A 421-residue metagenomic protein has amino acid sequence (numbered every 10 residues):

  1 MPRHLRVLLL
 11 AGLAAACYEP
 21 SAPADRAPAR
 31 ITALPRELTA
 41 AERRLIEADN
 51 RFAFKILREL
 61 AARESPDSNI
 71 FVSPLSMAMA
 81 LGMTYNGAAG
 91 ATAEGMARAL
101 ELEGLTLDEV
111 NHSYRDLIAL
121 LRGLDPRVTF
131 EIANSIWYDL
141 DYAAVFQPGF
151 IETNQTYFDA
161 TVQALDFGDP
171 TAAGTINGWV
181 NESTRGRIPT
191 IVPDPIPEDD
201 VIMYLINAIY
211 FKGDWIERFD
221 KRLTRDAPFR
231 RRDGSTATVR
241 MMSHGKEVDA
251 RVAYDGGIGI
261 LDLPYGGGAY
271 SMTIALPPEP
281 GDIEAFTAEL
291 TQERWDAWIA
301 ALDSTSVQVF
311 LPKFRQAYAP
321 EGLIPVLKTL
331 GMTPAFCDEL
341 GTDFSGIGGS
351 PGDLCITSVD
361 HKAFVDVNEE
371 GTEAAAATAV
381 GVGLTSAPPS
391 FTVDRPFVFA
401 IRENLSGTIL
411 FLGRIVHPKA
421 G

Functional and structural regions predicted by a protein language model:
P2, L9, C17-F167, G178 (+2 more regions): Detector for small/aliphatic-rich hydrophobic stretches
Y18-P20, D194, D282, F286 (+1 more regions): Soluble, non-membrane globular domain cores that form compact, hydrophobic packing and curved binding surfaces
D67, G104-P280, A300-A387: Non-catalytic, conformational "gating/processing" segments within enzyme and secreted inhibitor domains
E94-L100, F219-P228, E284-E293: Short Gly/aromatic-enriched secondary-structure transition segments
L205, G259-A275, A387-G421: Extended hydrophobic
G281-D282, I409: Short beta-strands and strand-coil junctions in structured, solvent-facing domains, enriched
